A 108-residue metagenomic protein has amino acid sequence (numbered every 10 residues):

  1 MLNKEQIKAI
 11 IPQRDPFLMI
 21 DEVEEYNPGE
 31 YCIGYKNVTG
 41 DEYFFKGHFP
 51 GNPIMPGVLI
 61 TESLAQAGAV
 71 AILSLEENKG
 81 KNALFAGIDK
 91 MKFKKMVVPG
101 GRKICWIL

Functional and structural regions predicted by a protein language model:
M1, G68-W106: Hydrophobic beta-strand-centered segment that forms part of the acyl-chain substrate-binding groove
L2-I7: Short Pro/Gly-enriched beta-strand edge/turn motifs at strand-loop
K8, G51, F93-M96: Beta-strand-rich interaction surfaces with strong enrichment in secreted/lumenal proteins
K8-P16: Short, solvent-exposed secondary-structure boundary motifs
D15-M55, I60: Catalytic strand-loop segment that frames the active site of acyl-thioester-processing enzymes
I20-V23, F85, L108: A structural signal for short, hydrophobic beta-strand segments that form beta-sheets in beta-rich/all-beta domains
V23, M55-N78: Active-site helix/loop of acyl-thioester processing domains in fatty-acid/polyketide metabolism, spanning hotdog-fold
I33-Y35, I104-I107: Beta-strand secondary-structure signal
